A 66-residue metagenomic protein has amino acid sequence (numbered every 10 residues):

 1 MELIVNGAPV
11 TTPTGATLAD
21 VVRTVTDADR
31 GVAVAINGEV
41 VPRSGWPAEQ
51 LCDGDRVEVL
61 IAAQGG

Functional and structural regions predicted by a protein language model:
M1-G65: Ubiquitin-like/PB1-type beta-grasp interaction modules and other compact soluble beta-rich domains
